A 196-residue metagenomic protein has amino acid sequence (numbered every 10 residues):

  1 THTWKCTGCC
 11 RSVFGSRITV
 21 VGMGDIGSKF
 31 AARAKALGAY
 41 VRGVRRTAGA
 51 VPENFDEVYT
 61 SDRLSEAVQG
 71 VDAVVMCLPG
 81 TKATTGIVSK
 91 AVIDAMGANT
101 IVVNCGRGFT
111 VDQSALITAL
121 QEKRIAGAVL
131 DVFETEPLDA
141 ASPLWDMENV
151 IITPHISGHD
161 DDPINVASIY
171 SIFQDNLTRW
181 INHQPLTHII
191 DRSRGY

Functional and structural regions predicted by a protein language model:
T1-R17: Phosphate-binding beta-alpha-beta segment of Rossmann-like dinucleotide-binding domains, i.e., the NAD(P)
R17, A36-Y40: Residues at the starts of beta-strands that form the adenosine-phosphate
M23-G24: Glycine-rich Rossmann-fold phosphate-binding loop(s) that bind the pyrophosphate of adenine dinucleotide cofactors
G27-S28: N-terminal Rossmann-fold NAD(P) dinucleotide-binding loop
A31, K35, L120-Q121: Gly/Ala-rich phosphate-binding loop of Rossmann-like dinucleotide-binding domains, activating on the conserved
R45: Conserved acidic E/D residue at the C-terminus of a beta-strand in Rossmann-like folds
A48-P143: Rossmann-like adenosine-cofactor binding region
N99, C105-Y196: Rossmann-like dinucleotide-binding domain for NAD(H)/NADP(H)
